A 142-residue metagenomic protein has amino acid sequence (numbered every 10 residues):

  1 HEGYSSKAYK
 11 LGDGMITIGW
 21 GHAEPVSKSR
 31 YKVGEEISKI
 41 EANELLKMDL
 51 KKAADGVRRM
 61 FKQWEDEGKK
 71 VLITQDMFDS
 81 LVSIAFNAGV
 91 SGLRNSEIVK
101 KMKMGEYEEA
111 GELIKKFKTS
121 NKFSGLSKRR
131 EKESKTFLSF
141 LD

Functional and structural regions predicted by a protein language model:
H1-D13: Catalytic nucleotidyl-transfer cores of nucleotide-processing enzymes
H1-Y4, I37, N43-A54, V90-D142: Long, amphipathic alpha-helical surface segments
Y9-G12, I73-M77: Extracellular/periplasmic catalytic domains that process cell-envelope and extracellular macromolecules
K10-G34: Substrate-binding/active-site groove segments that recognize and process beta-1,4-linked N-acetyl-hexosamine
I18, L81-V82, A110, E133: Residue-level detector of buried hydrophobic side-chain packing in well-ordered secondary-structure elements
Y31-G68, Q75, D79-L93: Alpha-helical segment that forms one wall of the substrate-binding/catalytic cleft in peptidoglycan-active domains
